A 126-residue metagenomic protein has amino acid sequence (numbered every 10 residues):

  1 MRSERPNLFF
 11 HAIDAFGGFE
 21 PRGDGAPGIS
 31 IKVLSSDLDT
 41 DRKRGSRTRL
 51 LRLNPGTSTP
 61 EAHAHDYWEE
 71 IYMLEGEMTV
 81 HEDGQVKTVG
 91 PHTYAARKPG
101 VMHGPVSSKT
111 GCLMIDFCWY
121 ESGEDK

Functional and structural regions predicted by a protein language model:
M1-G45: A short, N-terminal "cap"/entry segment at the start of jelly-roll beta-barrel domains of the cupin/DSBH fold
I29, R44-T48, D66-W68, M73 (+2 more regions): Short connector loops at helix/strand junctions that flank enzyme active sites, especially segments positioning acidic
K32-H65, K98-M102: Conserved short histidine dyad/triad with adjacent acidic residue
L50, E70, A96-R97, K109-K126: A short hydrophobic beta-strand segment most commonly corresponding to one strand of the jelly-roll/cupin
P55, A64-D83: Glycine- and acidic-residue-biased ligand/ion/polar-headgroup-sensing regions
D83-G100: Short acidic-glycine-tyrosine-enriched beta hairpin
